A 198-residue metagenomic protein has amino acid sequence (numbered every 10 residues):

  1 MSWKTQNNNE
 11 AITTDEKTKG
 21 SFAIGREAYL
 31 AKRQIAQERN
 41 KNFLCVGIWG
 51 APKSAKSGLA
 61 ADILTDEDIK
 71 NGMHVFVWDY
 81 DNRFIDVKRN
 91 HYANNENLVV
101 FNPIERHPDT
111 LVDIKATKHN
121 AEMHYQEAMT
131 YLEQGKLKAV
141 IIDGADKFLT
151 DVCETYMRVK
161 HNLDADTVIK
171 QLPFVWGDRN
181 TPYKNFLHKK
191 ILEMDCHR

Functional and structural regions predicted by a protein language model:
S2-Q37: N-terminal pre-Walker A segment at the start of P-loop NTPase domains
A31-K32, K56, H124-Y125, Y183 (+1 more regions): Amphipathic coiled-coil/heptad-repeat helices and related helical stalk/stem segments that mediate oligomerization
K32-R39, D164-V168: Generic detector of short, locally flexible boundary/turn motifs and exposed helical patches
A36-G135, A139, D146-D151: Conserved P-loop
A139-R198: P-loop NTPase motor core
